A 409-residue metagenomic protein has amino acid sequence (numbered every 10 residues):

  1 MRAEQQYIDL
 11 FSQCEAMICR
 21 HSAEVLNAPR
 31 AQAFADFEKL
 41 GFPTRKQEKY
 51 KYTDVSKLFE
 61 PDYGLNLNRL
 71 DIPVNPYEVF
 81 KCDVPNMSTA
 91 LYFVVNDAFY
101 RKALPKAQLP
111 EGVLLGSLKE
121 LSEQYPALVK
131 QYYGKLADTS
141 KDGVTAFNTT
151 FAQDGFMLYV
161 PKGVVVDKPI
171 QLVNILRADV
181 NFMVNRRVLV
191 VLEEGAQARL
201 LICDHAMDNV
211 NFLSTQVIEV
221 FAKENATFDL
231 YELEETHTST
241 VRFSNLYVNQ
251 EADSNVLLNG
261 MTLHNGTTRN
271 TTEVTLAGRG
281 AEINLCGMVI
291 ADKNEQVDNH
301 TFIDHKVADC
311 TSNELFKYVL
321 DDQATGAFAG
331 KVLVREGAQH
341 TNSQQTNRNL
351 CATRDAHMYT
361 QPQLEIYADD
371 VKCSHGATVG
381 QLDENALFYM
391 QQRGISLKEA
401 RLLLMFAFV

Functional and structural regions predicted by a protein language model:
M1-V217, E224-T227: Short, low-to-moderate order helix/coil transition modules at the start of elongated helical scaffolds
F11-S12, T378-E384, L403-L404: Short acidic alpha-helix initiation/capping motifs at coil-to-helix transition points, especially at protein N-termini
F42-T44, A377, M405-V409: Short, surface-exposed loop/turn segments at secondary-structure boundaries that line and modulate
E111-L114, Q124, L128-F388, Q392-I395 (+1 more regions): Conserved beta-strand/loop scaffold segments within soluble protein domains that form the structured core and edges
